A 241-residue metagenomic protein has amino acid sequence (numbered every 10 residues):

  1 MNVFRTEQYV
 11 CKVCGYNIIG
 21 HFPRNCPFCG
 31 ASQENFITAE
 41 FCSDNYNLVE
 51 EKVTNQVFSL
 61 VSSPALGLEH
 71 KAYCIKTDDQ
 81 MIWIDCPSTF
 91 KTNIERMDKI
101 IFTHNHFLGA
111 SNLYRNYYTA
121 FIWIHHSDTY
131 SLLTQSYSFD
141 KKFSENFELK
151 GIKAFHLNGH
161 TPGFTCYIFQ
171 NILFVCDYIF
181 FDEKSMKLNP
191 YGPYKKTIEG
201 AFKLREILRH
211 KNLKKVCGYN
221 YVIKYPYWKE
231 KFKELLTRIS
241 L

Functional and structural regions predicted by a protein language model:
M1-S63: N-terminal juxtadomain amphipathic helix that follows a signal peptide/anchor or precedes a small N-terminal auxiliary
N2, T6-R24, S32-Q33, M81-I82 (+2 more regions): Metallo-beta-lactamase
N45-K91, T165-F180: Conserved beta-strand hairpin/beta-sheet module of binuclear metal-dependent hydrolase folds, prominently
F58, K99-I101, W123, F155 (+2 more regions): Hydrophobic/aromatic beta-strand patches that form the interior of the parallel beta-sheet core in alpha/beta enzyme
S59-A65, Q80-D85, K99-F102, G151-L157 (+1 more regions): Short, flexible loop segments at the rims of nucleotide/cofactor-binding pockets, characterized by
S63-H70, H126-Y137, K141, D182-G192: Active-site-proximal loop/helix segment associated with metal-binding centers of metalloenzymes
P87-L149, T237-R238: Active-site HxH/HxHxD metal-binding segment of metal-dependent hydrolases
S138-Y167: Internal catalytic-core helix/loop-beta-alpha segment that presents or stabilizes conserved functional determinants
